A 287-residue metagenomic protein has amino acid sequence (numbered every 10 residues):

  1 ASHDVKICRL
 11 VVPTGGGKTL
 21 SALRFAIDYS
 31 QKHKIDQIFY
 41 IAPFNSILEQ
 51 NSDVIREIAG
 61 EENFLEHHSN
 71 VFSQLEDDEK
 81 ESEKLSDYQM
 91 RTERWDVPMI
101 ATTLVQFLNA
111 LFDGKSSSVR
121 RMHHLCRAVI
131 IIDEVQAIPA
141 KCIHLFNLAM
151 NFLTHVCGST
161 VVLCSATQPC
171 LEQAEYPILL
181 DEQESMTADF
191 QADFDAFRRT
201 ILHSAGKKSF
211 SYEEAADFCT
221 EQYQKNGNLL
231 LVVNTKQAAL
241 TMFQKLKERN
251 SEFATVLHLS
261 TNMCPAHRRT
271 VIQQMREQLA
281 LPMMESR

Functional and structural regions predicted by a protein language model:
D4-I27: Walker A/P-loop
I35-A59, E66-V71, C170, K236: Conserved Walker A/P-loop ATP-binding site and its immediately adjacent core in helicase/helicase-like ATPase domains
Q37-L48, C219-K247, L257-H258: Conserved strand-helix element at the start of the C-terminal RecA-like helicase core
G60-F112: Inter-Walker segment of RecA-like/P-loop motor cores
E66-E81, N234-Q237, V256-M275: Conserved helicase motor
V105-L108, S118-V156: SF2 helicase catalytic motif II
L145, N151-F152, T200-Q237, T241: Conserved interdomain hinge at the start of the Helicase C-terminal
C164-Y223: Interdomain hinge/linker at the junction between the two RecA-like core domains of SF2 helicases
